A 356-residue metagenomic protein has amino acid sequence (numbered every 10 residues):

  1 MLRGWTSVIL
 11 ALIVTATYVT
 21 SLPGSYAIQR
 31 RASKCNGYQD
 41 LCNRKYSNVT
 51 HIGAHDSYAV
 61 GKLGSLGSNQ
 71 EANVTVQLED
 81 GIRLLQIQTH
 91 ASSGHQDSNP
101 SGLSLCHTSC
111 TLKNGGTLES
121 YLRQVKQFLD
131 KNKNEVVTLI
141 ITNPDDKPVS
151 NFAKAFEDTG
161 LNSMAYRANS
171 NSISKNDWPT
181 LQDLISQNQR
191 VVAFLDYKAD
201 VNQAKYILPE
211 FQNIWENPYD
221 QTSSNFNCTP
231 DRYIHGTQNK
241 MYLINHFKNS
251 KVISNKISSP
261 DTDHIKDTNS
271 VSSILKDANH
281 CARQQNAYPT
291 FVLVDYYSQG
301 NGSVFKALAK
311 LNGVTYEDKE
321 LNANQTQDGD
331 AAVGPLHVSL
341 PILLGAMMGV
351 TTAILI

Functional and structural regions predicted by a protein language model:
M1-I28, V333-I356: Fungal secretory targeting signals
L22-D330, S339-G349: Catalytic cores of phosphodiester-bond hydrolases, prominently lipid phosphodiesterases
